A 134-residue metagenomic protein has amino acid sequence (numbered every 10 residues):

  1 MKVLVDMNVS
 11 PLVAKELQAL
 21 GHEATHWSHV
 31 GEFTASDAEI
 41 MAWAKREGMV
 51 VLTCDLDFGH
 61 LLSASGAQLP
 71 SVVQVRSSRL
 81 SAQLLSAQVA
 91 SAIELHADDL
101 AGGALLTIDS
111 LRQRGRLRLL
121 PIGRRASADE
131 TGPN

Functional and structural regions predicted by a protein language model:
K2-V50: N-terminal first-folded block
P11, F58-H60, R114: Glycine-rich nucleotide phosphate-binding loop and flanking beta-alpha elements of Rossmann-like dinucleotide-binding
Q18-A19, A67, S91-L95, P133-N134: Ribonuclease/tRNase effector modules and their secretory precursors
K45-L62: Acidic, metal-binding active-site segment of PIN/NYN-like and related structure-specific nucleases
G59-I93: Mid-chain, well-packed structural core segment of small domains
A97-N134: Charged phosphate-binding loop/patch that engages nucleotide di/tri-phosphates or the phosphate backbone of nucleic
